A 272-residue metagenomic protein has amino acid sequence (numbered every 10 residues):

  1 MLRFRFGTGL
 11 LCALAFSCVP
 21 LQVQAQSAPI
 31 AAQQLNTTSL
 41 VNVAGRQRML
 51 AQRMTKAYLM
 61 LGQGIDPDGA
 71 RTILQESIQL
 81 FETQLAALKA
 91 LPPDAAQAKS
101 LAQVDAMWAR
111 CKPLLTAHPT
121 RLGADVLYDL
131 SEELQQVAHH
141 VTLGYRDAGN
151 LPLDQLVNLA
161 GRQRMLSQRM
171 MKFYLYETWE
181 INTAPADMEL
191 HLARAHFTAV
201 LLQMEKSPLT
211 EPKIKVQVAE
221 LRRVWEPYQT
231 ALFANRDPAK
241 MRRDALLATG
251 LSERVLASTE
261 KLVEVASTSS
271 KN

Functional and structural regions predicted by a protein language model:
M1-F4: N-terminal secretory signal peptides that target proteins for export/translocation
G9-C18: Bacterial N-terminal signal peptides
V19-A25: Sec/Tat signal peptide C-region and signal peptidase I cleavage site
S27-N272: Mature extracytoplasmic or organellar-lumen-exposed domains after removal of signal/transit peptides
